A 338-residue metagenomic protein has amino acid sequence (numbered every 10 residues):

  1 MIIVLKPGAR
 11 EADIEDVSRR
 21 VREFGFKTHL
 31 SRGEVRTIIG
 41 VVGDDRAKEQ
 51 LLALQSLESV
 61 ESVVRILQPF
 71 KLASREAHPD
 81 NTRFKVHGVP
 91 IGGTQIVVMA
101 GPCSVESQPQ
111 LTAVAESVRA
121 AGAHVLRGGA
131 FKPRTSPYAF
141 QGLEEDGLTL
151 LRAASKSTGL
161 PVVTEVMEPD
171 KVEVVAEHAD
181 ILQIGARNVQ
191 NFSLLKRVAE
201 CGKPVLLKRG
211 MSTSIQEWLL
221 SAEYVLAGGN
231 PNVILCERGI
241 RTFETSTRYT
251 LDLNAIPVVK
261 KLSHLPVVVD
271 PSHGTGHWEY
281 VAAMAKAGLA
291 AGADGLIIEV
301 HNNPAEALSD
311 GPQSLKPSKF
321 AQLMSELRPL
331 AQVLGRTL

Functional and structural regions predicted by a protein language model:
M1-V98: Non-catalytic terminal accessory/regulatory regions of metabolic enzymes
G8, V41, Q95-A113, S136-G142 (+4 more regions): Active-site mouth loops of central-metabolism enzymes
V86, L226-G288: Active-site/ligand-binding-proximal alpha/beta "capping" segment
I96-P102, H124-G128, V162-E165, D180-I184 (+4 more regions): Hydrophobic faces of well-ordered beta-strands that scaffold small-molecule active sites in alpha/beta enzyme cores
G122, V174-Q183, A199-V205, L226-N232 (+2 more regions): Glycine-enriched alpha-helix->loop->beta-strand junction motifs that scaffold or abut catalytic
R127-E145, N302-S314: Glycine-rich, proline-tolerant flexible connector loops at the mouths of alpha/beta enzymes
A130-S136, N188-N254: Conserved anion-binding
F140-T164, R197-P204, L253-V267, Q313-R336: Alpha-helix-loop-beta-strand connector modules within alpha/beta enzyme cores
